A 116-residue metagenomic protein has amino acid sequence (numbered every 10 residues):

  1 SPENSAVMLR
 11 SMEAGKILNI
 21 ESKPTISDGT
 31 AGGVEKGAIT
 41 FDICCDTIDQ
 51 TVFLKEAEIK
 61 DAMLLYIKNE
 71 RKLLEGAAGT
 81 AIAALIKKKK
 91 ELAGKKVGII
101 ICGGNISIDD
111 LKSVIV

Functional and structural regions predicted by a protein language model:
S1-D46, K87-K88, L92-A93, V97-V116: Glycine-rich phosphate/pyrophosphate-binding loop at beta-loop-alpha junctions
G37-G94: Active-site-adjacent helical/loop segments in soluble small-molecule enzymes
